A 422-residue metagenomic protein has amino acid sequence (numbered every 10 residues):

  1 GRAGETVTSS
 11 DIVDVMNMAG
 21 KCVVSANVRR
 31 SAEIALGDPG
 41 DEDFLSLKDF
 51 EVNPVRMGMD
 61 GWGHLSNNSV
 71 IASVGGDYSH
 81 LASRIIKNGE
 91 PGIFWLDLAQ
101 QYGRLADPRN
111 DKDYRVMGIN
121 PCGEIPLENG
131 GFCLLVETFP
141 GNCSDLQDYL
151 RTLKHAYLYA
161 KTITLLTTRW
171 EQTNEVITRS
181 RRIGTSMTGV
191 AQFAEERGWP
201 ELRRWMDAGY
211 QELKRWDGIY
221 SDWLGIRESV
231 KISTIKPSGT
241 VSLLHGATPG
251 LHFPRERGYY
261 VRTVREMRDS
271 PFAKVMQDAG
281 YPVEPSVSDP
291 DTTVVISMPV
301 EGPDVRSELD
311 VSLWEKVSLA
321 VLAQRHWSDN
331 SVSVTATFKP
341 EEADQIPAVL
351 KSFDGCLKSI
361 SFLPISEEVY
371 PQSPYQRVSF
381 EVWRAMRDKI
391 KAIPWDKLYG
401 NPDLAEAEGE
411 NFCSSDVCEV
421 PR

Functional and structural regions predicted by a protein language model:
G1-P140: Active-site cavity-forming subdomains of large catalytic enzyme subunits
R2-D14, V23-A35, I163-T178, P200-M206 (+3 more regions): Flexible, glycine/charged-enriched surface loops at secondary-structure junctions
D11, E124-L127, T152, E175-S186 (+5 more regions): Secondary-structure capping and boundary motifs in well-ordered enzyme cores
N27-I71, T164-N174, G189-P237: Internal maturation/activation junctions in enzymes
V28-G58, I183-M187, K358-A392: Terminal amphipathic helices with adjacent charged low-complexity linkers/tails
S83-I86, G92, Y102-R169, R179 (+3 more regions): Catalytic alpha/beta core of large soluble enzyme barrels
S180-R197, F353: Extended amphipathic alpha-helical segments enriched in small hydrophobics
S414-P421: Local cysteine-cluster metal-coordination motifs and their immediate loop/turn environment, predominantly Fe-S cluster
